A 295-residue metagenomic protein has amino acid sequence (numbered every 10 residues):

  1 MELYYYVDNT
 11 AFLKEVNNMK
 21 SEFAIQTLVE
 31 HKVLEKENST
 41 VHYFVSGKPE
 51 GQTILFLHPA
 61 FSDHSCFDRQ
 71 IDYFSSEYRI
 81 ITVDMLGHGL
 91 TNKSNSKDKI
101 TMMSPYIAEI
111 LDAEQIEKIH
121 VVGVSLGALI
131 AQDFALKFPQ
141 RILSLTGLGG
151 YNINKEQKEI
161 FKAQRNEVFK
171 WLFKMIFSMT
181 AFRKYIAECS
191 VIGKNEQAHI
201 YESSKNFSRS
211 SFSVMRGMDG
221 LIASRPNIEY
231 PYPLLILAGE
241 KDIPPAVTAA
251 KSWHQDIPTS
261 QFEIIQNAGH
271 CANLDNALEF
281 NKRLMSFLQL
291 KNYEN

Functional and structural regions predicted by a protein language model:
M1-I54, S76-Y78, I116-E117, M285-N295: Alpha/beta-hydrolase fold catalytic core
S39-L90: Conserved HGGG/HGGXW glycine-rich cap/lid loop of the alpha/beta-hydrolase fold
I81-V122, K282: Active-site loop/oxyanion-hole signature of alpha/beta-hydrolase fold enzymes
G123, G127, A131: Gly/Ala-rich beta-loop-alpha elbow adjacent to hydrolase catalytic centers
Q132, L136-K137, L143-F173: Flexible "cap/lid" loop of the alpha/beta hydrolase fold
E156-K158, M175-E229: Conserved alpha/beta-hydrolase catalytic His-Asp/Glu region
M215-Q255: Conserved serine/cysteine hydrolase catalytic core
S260-N295: Catalytic active-site module of serine/aspartate enzymes centered on a nucleophile-bearing elbow/loop
